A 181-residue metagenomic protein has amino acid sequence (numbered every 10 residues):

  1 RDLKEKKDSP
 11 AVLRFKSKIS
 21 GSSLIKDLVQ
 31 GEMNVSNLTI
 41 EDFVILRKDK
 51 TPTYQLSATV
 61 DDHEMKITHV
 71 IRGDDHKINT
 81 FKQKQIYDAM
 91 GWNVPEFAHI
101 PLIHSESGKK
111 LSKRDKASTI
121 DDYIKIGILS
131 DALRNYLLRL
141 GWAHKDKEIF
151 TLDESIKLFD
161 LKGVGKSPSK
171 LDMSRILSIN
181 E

Functional and structural regions predicted by a protein language model:
R1-K113, T119, H144: Active-site cores that bind ATP or allylic diphosphates and position pyrophosphate for catalysis
I78, M90-E181: Catalytic adenosine-cofactor/nucleotide-binding cores of aminoacyl-tRNA synthetases and other
